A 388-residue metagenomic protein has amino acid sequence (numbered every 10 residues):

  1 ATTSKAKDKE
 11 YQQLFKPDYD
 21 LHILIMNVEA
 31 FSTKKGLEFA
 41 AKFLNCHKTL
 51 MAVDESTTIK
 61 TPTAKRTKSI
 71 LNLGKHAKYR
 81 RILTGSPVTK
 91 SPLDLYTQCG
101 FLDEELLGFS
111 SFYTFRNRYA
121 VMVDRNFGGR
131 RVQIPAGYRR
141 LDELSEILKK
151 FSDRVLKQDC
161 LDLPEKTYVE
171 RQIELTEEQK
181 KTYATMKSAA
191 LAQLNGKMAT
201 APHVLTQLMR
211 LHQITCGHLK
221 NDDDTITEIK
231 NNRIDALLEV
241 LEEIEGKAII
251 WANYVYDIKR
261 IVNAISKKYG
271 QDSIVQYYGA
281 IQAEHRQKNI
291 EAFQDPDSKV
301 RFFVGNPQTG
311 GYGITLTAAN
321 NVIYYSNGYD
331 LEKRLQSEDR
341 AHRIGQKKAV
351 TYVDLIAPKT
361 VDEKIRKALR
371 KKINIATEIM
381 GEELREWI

Functional and structural regions predicted by a protein language model:
K7-I23, V28-H47: Conserved helix/coil segment N-terminal to the catalytic DExD/H
K7-Y11, I249-W251, K259-R260, Y269-G310: Conserved helicase ATPase core of P-loop NTP-dependent helicases/translocases
I25-A30, E38-N45, A64-K78, G108-I226 (+3 more regions): Inter-lobe coupling linker of SF2 helicases/translocases
S32-K35, K90-P92, I258-V262, Q287 (+2 more regions): SF2 helicase motor core recognition
D54-E55: Walker B catalytic acidic pair
A77-P92, G100: Conserved helicase ATPase motor motifs in RecA-like P-loop NTPase domains
Y79, L95-S111, N320: A short helix-turn-beta junction within AAA+ P-loop NTPase domains corresponding to the substrate/partner-engaging
Y329-I388: A conserved SF2-helicase RecA2
